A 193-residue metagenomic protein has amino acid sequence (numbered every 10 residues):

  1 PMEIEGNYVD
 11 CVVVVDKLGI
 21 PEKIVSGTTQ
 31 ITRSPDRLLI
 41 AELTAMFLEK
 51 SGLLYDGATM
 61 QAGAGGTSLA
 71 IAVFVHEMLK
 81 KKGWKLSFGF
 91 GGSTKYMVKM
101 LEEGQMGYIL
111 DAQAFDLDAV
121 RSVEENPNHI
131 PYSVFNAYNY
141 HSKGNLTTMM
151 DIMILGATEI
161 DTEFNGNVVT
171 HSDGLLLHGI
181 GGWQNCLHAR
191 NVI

Functional and structural regions predicted by a protein language model:
P1-T59, A70-L79, W84-S87, Y96-I193: Conserved phosphate- and dinucleotide-binding cores of soluble alpha/beta proteins, encompassing both enzyme active
G65: Beta-strand-loop-alpha "switch" segments that mediate conformational coupling across diverse proteins
G91: Active-site histidine-anchored catalytic micro-motif
